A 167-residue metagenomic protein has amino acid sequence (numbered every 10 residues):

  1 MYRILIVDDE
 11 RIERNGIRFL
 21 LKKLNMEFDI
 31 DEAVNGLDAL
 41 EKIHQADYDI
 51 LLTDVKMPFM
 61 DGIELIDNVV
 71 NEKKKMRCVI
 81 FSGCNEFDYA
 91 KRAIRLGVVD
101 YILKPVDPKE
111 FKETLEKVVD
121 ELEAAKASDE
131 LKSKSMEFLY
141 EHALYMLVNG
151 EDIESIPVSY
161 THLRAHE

Functional and structural regions predicted by a protein language model:
I4, A46-L52: Active-site beta3 strand of CheY-like receiver
D8, D54: Active-site residues of response regulator receiver
R11-D31, Q45: Two-component/phosphorelay signaling modules centered on CheY-like receiver
E32-E41, G62-L65: Helix N-cap/capping motif at the beta->alpha junctions
M57: Receiver (REC) domain active-site loop signature in two-component systems and cognate sites in sensor histidine kinases
I94, L103-R164: Interdomain helical linkers/hinges and coiled-coil/dimerization scaffolds that transmit conformational signals
